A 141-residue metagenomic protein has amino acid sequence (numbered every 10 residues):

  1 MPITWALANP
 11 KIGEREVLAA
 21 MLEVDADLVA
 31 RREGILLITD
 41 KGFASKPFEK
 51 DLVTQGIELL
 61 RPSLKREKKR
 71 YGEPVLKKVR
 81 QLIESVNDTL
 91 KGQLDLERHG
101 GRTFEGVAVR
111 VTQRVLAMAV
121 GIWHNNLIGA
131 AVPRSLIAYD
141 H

Functional and structural regions predicted by a protein language model:
M1-A30: Electropositive, glycine- and tryptophan-enriched low-complexity nucleic-acid-binding patches
T4-K11, L37-I38, L76, L116: Short, surface-exposed loop/turn motifs that are enriched in glycine and acidic residues and include a nearby proline
R15-L18, I83, N87, Q113: A general structural signal for well-ordered alpha-helical segments in protein cores
D27-E33, I38, K50-L60, A108 (+1 more regions): Anion-binding and metal-coordination hotspots
R31-A108: Helix-centered, glycine/charged polyanion-binding patches within enzymatic domains that contact phosphate-containing
